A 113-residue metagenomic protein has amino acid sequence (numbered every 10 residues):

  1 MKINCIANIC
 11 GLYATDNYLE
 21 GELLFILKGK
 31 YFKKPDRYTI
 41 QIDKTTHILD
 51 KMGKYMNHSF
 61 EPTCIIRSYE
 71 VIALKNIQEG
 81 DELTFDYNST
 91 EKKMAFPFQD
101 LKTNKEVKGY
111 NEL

Functional and structural regions predicted by a protein language model:
M1-L113: Conserved catalytic SET/PR domain of SAM-dependent protein methyltransferases, capturing the structural core that binds
